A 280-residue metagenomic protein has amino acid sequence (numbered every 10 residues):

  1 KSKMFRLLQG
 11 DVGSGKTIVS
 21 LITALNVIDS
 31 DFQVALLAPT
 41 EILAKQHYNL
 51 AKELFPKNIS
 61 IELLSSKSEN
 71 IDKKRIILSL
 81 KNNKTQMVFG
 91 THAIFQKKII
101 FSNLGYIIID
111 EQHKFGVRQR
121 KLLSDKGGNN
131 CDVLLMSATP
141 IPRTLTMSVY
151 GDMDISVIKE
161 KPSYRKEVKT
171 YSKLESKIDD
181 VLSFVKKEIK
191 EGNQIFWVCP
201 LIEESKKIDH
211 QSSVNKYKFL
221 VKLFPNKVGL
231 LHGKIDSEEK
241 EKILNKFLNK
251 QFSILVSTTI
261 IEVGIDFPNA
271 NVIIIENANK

Functional and structural regions predicted by a protein language model:
K1-K280: Inter-lobe coupling/hinge segments of SF2-like helicase ATPases
